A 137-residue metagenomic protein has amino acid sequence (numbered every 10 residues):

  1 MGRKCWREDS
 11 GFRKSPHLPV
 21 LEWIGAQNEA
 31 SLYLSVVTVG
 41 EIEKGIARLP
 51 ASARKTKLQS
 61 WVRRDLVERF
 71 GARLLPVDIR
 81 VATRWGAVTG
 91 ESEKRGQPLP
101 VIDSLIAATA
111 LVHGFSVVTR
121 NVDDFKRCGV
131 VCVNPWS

Functional and structural regions predicted by a protein language model:
M1-T38, A47-R64, K94, D123 (+1 more regions): Short, well-structured N-terminal submotif of metal-dependent ribonuclease cores
S15-P19, V101, V117: Short, conserved clusters of charged catalytic residues that mark active-site and nucleotide-handling motifs
H17, E29-L32, V67, G71 (+3 more regions): Generic structural signal for secondary-structure transition and capping sites
Y33, L75, V133: General small-molecule cofactor/ligand-binding pocket signal
V36, I79, N134: Pocket-edge structural micro-motifs
K44-P50, E68-S116: Active-site neighborhoods of divalent-metal-dependent phosphate/nucleic-acid chemistry enzymes
L105-S137: Acidic, PIN/NYN-like endoribonuclease modules and their adjacent C-terminal/linker elements
